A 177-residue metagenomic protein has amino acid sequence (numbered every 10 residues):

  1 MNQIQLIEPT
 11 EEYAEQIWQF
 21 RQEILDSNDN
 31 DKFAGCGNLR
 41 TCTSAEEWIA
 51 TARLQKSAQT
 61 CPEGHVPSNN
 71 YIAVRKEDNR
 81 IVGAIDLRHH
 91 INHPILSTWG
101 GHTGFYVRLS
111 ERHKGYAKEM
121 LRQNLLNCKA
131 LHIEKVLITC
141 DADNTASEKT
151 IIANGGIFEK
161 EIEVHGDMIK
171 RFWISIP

Functional and structural regions predicted by a protein language model:
M1-H102, H165-P177: GNAT-family acyltransferases
R75, G104, R108, D141: Residue-level recognition of the GNAT/N-acetyltransferase active site
N79, G115, N144: Conserved G/P- and acidic residue-centered "switch" motifs that form tight phosphate/ATP-binding loops in soluble
G104-V107, H113-L126, A130, K149-A153: Conserved acetyl-CoA-binding loop-helix of GNAT-fold acetyltransferases
R112, I138-E148: Conserved beta-strand-loop-alpha-helix junction that forms the acyl-donor binding cleft
C128-C140: Conserved GNAT acetyl-CoA-binding A-motif
T139, I152, I157-R171: Conserved catalytic-core motifs of GNAT/GCN5-like acyltransferases
